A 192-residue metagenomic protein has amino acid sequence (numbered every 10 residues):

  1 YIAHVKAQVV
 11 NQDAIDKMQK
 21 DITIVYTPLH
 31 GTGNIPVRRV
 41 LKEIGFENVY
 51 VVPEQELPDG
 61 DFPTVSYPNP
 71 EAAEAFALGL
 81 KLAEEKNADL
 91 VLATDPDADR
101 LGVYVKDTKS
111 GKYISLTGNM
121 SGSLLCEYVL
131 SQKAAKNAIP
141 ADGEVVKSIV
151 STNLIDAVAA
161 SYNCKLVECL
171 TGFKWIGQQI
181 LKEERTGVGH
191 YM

Functional and structural regions predicted by a protein language model:
Y1-A77, L82-A83: Gly/Ser/Thr-enriched, mixed-charge loops and adjacent short helices that form phosphate/oxyanion-binding elements
A7-I15, K81-A88, Y128-K136, K182-R185: Conserved helix-loop functional segments at active or binding sites
A14-T23, N87, A135-G143, Y162: Short, surface-exposed connector motifs at secondary-structure boundaries
V25, D89-A93, M192: Short glycine-aspartate micro-motif
T32-N34, P58-D61, A98-G102, S110 (+2 more regions): Flexible loop/turn segments at secondary-structure boundaries
R39-E47, Y104-I114: A glycine- and small-aliphatic-rich helix-loop capping segment at beta-alpha/alpha-beta transitions that lines
D107-M192: Proline/glycine-rich low-complexity loops and linkers
